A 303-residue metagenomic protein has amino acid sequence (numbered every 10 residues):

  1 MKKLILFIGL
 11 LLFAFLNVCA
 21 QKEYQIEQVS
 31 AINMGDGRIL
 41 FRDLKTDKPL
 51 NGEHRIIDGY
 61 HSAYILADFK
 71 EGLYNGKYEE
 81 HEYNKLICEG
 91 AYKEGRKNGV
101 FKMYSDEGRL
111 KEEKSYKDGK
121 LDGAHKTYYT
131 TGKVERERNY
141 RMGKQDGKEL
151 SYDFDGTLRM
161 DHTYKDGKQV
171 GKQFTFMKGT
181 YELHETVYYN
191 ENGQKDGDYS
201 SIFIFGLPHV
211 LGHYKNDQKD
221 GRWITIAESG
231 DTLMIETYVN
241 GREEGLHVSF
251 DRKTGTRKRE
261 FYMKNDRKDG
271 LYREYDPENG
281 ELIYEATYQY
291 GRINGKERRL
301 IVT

Functional and structural regions predicted by a protein language model:
M1-Y24: Bacterial Sec-dependent N-terminal signal peptides
V18-T303: Glycine/tyrosine- and acidic-biased, solvent-exposed loop/turn segments at the edges of beta-strands
